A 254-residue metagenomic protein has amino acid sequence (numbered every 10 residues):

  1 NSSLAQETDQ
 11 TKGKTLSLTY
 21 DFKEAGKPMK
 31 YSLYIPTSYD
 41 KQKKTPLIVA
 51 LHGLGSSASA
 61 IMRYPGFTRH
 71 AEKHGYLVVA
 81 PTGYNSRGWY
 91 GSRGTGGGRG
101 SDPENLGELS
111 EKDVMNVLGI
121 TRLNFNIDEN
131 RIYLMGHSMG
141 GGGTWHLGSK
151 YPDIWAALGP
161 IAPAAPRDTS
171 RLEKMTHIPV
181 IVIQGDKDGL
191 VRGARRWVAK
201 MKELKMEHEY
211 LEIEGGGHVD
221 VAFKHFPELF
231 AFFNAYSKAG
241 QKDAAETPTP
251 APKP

Functional and structural regions predicted by a protein language model:
S2-L47, S110, N116, M135 (+8 more regions): A domain-start/cap signature at the N-terminus of enzymes
S17-S32, Q42-N126: Serine-hydrolase catalytic machinery in alpha/beta-hydrolase-like enzymes
K43-P46, A156, I178-P179: Alpha/beta-hydrolase fold active-site loops
R63, I120-N126, N130-H177: Primarily recognizes the serine-hydrolase "nucleophile elbow" in alpha/beta-hydrolase and SGNH/GDSL folds
I181-Q184: Short beta-strand/loop motif that positions the catalytic acidic residue of the alpha/beta-hydrolase fold
D186-R192, V219: Acidic catalytic loop of the alpha/beta-hydrolase fold
I213-V219: Histidine-bearing beta->alpha loop at or near hydrolase active sites
V221-A231: Post-His helix in hydrolase/transferase enzymes
